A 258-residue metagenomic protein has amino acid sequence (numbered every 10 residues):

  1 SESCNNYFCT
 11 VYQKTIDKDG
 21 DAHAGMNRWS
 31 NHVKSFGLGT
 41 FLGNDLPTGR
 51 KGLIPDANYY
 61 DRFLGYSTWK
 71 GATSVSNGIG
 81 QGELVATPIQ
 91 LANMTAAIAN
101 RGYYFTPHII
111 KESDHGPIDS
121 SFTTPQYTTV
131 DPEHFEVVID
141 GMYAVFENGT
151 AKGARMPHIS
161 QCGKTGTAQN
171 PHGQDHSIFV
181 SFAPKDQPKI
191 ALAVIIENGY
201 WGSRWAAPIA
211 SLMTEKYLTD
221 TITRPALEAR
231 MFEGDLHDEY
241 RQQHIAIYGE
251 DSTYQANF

Functional and structural regions predicted by a protein language model:
S1-I196, H244-F258: Beta-lactam-recognizing serine transpeptidase/beta-lactamase-like catalytic domain environment
F8-C9, W201-W205: Extracytoplasmic/secreted cell-surface and envelope-processing proteins
T87-N93, W205-L212: Short amphipathic alpha-helical face segments that pack within enzyme cores and frequently flank/anchor catalytic
I118-Q126, I209-F258: Short, gly/Ser/Thr-rich active-site loops of penicillin-recognizing serine hydrolases
Y200-W201, T219: Short beta-strands and strand-coil junctions in structured, solvent-facing domains, enriched
